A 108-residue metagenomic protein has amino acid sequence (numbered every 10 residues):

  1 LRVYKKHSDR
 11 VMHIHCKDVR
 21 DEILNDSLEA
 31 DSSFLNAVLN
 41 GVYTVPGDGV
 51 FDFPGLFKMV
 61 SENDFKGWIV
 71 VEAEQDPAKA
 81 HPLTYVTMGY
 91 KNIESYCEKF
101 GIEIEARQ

Functional and structural regions predicted by a protein language model:
L1-Q108: Histidine-acidic metal/acid-base catalytic patches
